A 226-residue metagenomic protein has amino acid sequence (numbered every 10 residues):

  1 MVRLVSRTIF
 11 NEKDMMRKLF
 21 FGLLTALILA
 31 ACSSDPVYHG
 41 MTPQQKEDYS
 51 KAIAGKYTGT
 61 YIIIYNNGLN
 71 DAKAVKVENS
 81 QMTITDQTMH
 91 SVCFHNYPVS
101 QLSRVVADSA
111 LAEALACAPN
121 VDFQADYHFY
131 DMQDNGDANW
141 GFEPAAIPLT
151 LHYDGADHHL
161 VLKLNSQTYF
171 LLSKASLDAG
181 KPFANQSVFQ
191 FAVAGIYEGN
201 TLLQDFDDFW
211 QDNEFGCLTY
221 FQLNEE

Functional and structural regions predicted by a protein language model:
L4, I9-E12, C32-E113, E226: Acidic/polar, low-complexity intrinsically disordered N-terminal segments immediately downstream of a Sec signal
E12-L19: Positively charged n-region of N-terminal signal peptides that target proteins for export
F21-L24: Sec-dependent N-terminal signal peptides
Y38-M41, L164-E226: Edge beta-strand at a domain terminus
G59-Y65, I147-L149, Q190-N200: Generic short beta-strand segments
M89-L177: Predominantly extracellular/secreted and cell-surface proteins with exposed, flexible low-complexity segments
